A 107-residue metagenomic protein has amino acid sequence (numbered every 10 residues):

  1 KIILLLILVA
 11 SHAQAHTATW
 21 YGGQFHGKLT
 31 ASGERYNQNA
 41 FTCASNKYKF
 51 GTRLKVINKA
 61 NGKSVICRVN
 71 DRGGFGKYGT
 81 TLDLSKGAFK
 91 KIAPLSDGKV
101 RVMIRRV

Functional and structural regions predicted by a protein language model:
I2-S11: Sec-dependent N-terminal signal peptides
A13-V107: Secreted/periplasmic proteins
